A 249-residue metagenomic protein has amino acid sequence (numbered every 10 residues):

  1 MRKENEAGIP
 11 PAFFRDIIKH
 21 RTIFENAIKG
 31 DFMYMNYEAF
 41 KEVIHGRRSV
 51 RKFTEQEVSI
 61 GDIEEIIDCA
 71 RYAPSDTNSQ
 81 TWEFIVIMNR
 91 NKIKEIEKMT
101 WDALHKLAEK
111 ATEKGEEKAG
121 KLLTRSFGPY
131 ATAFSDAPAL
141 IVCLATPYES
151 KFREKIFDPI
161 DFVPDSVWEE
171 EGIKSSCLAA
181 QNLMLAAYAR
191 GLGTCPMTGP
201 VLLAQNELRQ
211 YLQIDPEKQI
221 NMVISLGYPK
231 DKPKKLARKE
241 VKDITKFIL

Functional and structural regions predicted by a protein language model:
R2-I17, R21-I23, G30: Positively charged N-terminal leader segments that act as targeting/secretion signals
I28-E57, G61, E65: Short acidic N-proximal helix/loop "leader" segments that mark the beginning of a domain or an inter-domain linker
N36, E42, S49, I214-L249: C-terminal helix-cap and adjacent tail motif
E65-R71, I141, P147, F157-L208: Small-aliphatic-rich amphipathic alpha-helix that forms the alpha element of a beta-alpha
C69-R71, T124-P129, L208-Y211, K230: Glycine-rich, charged/polar anion/phosphate-binding loops that engage phosphate groups from diverse ligands
Y72-N78: Glycine-rich phosphate/pyrophosphate-binding beta-alpha loops
S79-T81, F134-A139, Q219: Short connector loops at helix/strand junctions that flank enzyme active sites, especially segments positioning acidic
V86-S175: Glycine/small-residue-rich phosphate/adenosyl-binding loop
